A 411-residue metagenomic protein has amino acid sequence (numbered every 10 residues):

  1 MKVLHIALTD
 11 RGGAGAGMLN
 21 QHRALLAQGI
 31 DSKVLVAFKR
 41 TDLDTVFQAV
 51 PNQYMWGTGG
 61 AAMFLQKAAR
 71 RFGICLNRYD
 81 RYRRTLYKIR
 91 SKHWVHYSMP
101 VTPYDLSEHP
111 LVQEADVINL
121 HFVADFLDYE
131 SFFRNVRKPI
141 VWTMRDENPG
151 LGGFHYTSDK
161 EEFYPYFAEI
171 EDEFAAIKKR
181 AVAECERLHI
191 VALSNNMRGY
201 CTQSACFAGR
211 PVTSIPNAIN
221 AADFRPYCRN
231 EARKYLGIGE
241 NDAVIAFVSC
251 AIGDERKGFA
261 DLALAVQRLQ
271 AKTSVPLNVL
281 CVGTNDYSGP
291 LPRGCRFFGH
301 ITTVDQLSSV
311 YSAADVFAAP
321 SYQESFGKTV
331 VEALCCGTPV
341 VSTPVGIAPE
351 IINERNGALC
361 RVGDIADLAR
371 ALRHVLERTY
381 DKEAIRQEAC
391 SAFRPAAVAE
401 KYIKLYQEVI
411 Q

Functional and structural regions predicted by a protein language model:
S107-E108, N135, N148, K160-V191 (+2 more regions): Membrane-proximal helix-turn-helix segments that form the acceptor-binding/catalytic region of lipid-linked
E186, V191, G239-K257, A263-V266: Conserved donor-binding/catalytic core segment of Leloir-type glycosyltransferases
G283-S308: Nucleotide-activated donor-binding/catalytic signature segment of Leloir-type glycosyltransferases, i.e., the conserved
S309-A314: Short alpha-helical donor nucleotide-sugar binding micro-motif in glycosyltransferases
Y322: Aromatic "clamp/platform" in nucleotide-sugar-dependent glycosyltransferases that forms part of the donor/acceptor
P339-S342: Short hydrophobic beta-strand element within catalytic cores of glycosyltransferases and related nucleotide-activated
E354, A358-I365, H374-T379: Conserved acidic donor-binding segment of nucleotide-sugar-dependent glycosyltransferases
Y380-K404: A short, well-ordered alpha-helix in the C-terminal region of glycosyltransferases
